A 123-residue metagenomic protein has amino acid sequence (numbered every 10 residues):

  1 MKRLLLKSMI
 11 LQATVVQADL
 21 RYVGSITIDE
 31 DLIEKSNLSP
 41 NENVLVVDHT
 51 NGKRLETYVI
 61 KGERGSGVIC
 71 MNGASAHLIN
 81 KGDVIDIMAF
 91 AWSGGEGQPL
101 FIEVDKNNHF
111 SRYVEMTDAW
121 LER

Functional and structural regions predicted by a protein language model:
L5, V15-V16, L20-G95, N107-H109: Compact, glycine-rich, soluble single-domain proteins
G95, L100-R123: Helix-rich terminal scaffold detector
